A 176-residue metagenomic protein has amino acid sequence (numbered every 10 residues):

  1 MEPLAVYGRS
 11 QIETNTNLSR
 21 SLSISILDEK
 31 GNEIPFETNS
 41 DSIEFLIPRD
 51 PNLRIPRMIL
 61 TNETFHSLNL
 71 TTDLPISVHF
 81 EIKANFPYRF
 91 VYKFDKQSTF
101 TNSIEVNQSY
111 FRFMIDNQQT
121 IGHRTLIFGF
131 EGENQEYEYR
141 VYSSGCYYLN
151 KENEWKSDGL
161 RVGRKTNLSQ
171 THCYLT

Functional and structural regions predicted by a protein language model:
M1-W155: Long, contiguous ectodomains of secretory-pathway proteins
E136-E138, V162-T166: Secretory-pathway extracellular proteins and peptide precursors enriched for disulfide-bonded cysteines
E152-R164: Regulatory and partner-binding modules of innate immune sensors/adaptors
T166-T176: Extended, hydrophilic extramembrane loops/domains of integral membrane proteins
